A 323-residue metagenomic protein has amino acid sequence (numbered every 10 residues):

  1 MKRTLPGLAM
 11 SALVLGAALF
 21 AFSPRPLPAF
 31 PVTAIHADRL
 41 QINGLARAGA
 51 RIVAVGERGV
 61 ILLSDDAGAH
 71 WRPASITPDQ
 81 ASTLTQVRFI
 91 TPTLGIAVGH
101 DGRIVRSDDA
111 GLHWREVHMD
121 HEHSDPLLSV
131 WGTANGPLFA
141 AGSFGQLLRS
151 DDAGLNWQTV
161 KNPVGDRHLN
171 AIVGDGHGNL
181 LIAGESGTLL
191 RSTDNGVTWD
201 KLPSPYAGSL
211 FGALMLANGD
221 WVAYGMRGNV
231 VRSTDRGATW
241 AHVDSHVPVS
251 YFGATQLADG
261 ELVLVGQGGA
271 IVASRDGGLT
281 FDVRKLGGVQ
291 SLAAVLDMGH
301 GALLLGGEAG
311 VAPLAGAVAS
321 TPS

Functional and structural regions predicted by a protein language model:
M1-S323: Residue-level hotspots at or immediately adjacent to binding/recognition sites across diverse folds
